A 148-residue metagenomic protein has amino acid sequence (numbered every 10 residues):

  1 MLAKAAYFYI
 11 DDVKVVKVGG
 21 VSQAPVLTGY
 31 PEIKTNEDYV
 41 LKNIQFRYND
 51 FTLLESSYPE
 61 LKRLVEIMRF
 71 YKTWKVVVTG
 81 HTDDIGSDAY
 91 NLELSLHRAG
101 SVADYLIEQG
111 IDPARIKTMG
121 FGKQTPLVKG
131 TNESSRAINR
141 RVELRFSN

Functional and structural regions predicted by a protein language model:
M1-L2, N132: Generic detector of short alpha-helix boundary/capping microenvironments and adjacent low-complexity segments
L2-K75: Periplasmic peptidoglycan-binding/tethering modules of Gram-negative envelope proteins
T52-Y58, T79-N148: Periplasmic OmpA-like peptidoglycan-binding domain that tethers envelope proteins to the cell wall
